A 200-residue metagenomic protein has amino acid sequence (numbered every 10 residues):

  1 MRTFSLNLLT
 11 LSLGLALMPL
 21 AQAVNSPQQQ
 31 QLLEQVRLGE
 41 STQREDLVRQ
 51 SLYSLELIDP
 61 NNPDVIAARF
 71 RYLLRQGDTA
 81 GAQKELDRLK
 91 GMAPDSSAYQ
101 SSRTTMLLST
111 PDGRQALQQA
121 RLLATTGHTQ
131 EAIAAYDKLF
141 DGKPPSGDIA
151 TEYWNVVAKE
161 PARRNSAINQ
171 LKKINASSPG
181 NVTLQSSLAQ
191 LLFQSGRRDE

Functional and structural regions predicted by a protein language model:
M1-L9: Bacterial N-terminal signal peptides that target proteins for export
L9-G14, Q22-E200: Alpha-solenoid helical repeat scaffolds
